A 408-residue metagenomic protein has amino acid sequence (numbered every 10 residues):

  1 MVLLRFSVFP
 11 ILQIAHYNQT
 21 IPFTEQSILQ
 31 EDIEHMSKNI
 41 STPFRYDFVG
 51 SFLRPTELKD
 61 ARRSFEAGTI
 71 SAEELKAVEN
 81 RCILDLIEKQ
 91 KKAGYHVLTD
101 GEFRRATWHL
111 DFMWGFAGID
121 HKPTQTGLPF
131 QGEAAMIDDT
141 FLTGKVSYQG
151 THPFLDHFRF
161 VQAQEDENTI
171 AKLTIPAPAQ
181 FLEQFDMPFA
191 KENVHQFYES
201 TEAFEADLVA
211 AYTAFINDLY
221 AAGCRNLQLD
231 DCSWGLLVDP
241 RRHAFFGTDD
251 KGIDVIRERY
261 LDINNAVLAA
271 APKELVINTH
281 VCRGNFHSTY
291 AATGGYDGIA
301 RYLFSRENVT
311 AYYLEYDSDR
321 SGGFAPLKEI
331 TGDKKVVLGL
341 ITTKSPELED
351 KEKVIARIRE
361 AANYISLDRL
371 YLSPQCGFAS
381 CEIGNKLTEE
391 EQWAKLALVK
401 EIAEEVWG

Functional and structural regions predicted by a protein language model:
P10: Short polybasic linear motifs
H16-H35: Short, Lys/Arg-enriched N-terminal segments with co-localized hydrophobic residues within the first ~10-30 amino acids
D32-G408: Domain-level signal for soluble alpha/beta catalytic cores
